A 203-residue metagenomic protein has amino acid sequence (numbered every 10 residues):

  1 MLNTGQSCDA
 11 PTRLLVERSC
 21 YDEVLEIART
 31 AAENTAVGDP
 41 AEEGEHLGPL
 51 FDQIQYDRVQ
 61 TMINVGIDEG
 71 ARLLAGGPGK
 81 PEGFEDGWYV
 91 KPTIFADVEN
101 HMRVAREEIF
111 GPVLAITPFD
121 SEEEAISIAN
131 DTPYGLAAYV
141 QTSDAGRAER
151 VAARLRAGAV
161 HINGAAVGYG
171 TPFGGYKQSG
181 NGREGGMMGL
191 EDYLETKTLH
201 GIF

Functional and structural regions predicted by a protein language model:
M1-E99, I162: ALDH superfamily catalytic-core signature
A36, I63, D68, D86-F203: Conserved C-terminal structural/oligomerization subdomain of aldehyde/semialdehyde dehydrogenase
